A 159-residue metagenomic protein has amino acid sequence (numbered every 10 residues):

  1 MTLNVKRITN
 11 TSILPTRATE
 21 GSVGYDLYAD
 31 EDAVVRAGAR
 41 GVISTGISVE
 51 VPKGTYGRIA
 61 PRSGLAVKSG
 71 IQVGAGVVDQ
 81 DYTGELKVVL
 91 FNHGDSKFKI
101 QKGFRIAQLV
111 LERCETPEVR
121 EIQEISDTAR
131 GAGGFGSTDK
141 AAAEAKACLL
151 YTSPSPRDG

Functional and structural regions predicted by a protein language model:
T2-E115: Compact, glycine-rich, soluble single-domain proteins
A60-L65, V119-G133: Short, compositionally biased
S69-Q72, G76, D81-Y82, I125-A147: Short peripheral tails and domain-boundary helices/loops at the edges of structured domains
C114-P117, D158: Surface-exposed, flexible loop/turn segments at secondary-structure boundaries
Y151-G159: Single conserved hydrophobic/aromatic residue that forms the stacking wall/gate of nucleotide- or nucleobase-binding
